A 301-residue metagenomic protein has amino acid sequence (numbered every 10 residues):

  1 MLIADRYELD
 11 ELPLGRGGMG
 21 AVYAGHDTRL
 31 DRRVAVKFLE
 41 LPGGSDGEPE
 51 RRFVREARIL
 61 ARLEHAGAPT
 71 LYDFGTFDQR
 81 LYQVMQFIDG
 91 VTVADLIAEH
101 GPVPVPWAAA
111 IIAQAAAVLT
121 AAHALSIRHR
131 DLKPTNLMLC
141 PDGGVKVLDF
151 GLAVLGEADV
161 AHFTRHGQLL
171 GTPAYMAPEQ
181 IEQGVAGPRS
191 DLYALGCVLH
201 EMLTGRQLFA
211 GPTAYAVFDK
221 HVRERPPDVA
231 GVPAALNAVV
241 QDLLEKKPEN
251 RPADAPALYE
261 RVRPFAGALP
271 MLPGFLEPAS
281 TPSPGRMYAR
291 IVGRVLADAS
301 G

Functional and structural regions predicted by a protein language model:
D10-G18, V22: Protein kinase glycine-rich loop
E40-R62: AlphaC helix of the eukaryotic protein kinase fold
G44-E48, P141-V185: Activation segment of protein kinases
F74: Activation-segment/catalytic-loop signature of the eukaryotic protein kinase fold
D78-T92, L96: Conserved short submotifs of the Hanks-type protein kinase catalytic core that shape the nucleotide-binding pocket
I111-I112: Activation segment signature within eukaryotic-like protein kinase domains
A116-I127: Protein kinase catalytic-loop region centered on the HRD/HxD motif
